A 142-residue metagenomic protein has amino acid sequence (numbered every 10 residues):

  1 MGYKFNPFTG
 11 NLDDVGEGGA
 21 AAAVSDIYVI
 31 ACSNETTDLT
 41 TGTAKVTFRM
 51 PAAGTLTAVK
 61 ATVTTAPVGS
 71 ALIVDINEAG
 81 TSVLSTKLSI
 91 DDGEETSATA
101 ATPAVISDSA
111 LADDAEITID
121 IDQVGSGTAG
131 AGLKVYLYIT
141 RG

Functional and structural regions predicted by a protein language model:
G2-T40, T57, N77, T81-E95 (+1 more regions): Glycine-rich, low-complexity segments
C32, D38-T41, T99, P103 (+1 more regions): Generic, low-specificity signal for short hydrophobic/alpha-helical stretches with a mild N-terminal bias, encompassing
S33-T37, K45-F48, V105-S109: Beta-strand-rich interaction surfaces with strong enrichment in secreted/lumenal proteins
A44-E78, D120, K134-T140: Beta-rich globular "head" domains
A53, A112-E116: Extracellular Ig-like/FN3 beta-sandwich strand-entry sites
T62-D113: Terminal beta-strand-rich extracellular "head" domains that mediate receptor/glycan or other ligand binding
I119-G127: Short beta-strand-plus-loop segments that form exposed binding edges in beta-rich domains
S126-K134: Extracellular carbohydrate recognition
